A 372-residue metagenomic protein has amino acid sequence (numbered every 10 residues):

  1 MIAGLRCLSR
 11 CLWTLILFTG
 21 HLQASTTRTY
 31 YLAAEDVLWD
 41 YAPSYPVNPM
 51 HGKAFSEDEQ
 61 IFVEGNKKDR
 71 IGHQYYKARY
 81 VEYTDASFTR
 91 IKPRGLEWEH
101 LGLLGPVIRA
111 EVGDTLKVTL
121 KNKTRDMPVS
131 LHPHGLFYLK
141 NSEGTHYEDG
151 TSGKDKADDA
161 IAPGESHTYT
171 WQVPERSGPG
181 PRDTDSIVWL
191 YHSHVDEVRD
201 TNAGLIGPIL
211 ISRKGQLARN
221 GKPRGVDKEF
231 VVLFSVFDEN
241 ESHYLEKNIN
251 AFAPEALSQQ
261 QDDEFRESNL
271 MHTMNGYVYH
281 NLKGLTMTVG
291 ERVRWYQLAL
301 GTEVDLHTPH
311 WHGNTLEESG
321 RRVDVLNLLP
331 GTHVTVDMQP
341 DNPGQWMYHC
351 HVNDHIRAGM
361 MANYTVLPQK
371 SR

Functional and structural regions predicted by a protein language model:
M1-C7: N-terminal secretory signal peptides that target proteins for export/translocation
S9-G20: Bacterial N-terminal signal peptides
A24-R372: Copper-binding active sites and cupredoxin-like electron-transfer domains, recognizing His/Cys-rich ligand loops
